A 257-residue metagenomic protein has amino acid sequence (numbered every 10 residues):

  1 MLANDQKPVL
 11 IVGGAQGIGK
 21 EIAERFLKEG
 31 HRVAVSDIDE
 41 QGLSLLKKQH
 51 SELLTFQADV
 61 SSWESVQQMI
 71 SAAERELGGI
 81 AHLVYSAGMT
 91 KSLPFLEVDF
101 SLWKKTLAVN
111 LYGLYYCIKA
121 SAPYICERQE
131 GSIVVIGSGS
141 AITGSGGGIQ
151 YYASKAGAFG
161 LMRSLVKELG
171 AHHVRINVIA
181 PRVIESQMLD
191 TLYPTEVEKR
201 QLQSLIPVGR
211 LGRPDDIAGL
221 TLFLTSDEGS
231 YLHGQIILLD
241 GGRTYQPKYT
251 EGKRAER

Functional and structural regions predicted by a protein language model:
L2-V33: Canonical Rossmann dinucleotide-binding motif of NAD(H)/NADP(H)-dependent dehydrogenases/reductases, specifically
A58-Q68, F100, D215-D216: The beta1-alpha1 cofactor-binding region of Rossmann-like NAD(H)/NADP(H)-dependent oxidoreductases
P94-F95, L102-L107, L202: Substrate-binding pocket helix/loop in short-chain dehydrogenase/reductase
I118, S154, M162: Active-site helix of classical SDR
P123, K167-A171, S230: Alpha-helical segment proximal to the catalytic Tyr-Lys
S138: Residue(s) in the substrate-gating loop at a strand-loop-helix junction that position the organic substrate next
L222, H233-R257: Short C-terminal tail/terminal secondary-structure segment of NAD(P)H-dependent dehydrogenase/reductase domains
